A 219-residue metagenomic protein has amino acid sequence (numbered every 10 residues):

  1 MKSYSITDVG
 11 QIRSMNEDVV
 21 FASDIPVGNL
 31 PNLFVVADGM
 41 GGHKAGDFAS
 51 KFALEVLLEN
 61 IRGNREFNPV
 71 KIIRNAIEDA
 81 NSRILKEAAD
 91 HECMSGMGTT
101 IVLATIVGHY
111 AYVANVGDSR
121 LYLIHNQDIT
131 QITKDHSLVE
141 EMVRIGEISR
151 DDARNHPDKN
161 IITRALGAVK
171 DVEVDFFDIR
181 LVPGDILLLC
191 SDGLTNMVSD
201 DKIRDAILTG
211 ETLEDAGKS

Functional and structural regions predicted by a protein language model:
M1-S219: PP2C/PPM-type serine/threonine phosphatase catalytic domain
